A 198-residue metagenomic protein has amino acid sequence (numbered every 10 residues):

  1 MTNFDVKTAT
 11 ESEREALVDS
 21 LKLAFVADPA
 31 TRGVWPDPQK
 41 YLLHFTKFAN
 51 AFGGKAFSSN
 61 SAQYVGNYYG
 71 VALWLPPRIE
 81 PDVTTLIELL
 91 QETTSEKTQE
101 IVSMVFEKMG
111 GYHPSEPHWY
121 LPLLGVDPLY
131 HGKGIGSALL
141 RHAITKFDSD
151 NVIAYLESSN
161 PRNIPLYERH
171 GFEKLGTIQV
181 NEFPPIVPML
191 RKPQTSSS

Functional and structural regions predicted by a protein language model:
M1-E15, Y68: Conserved N-terminal entry element of GNAT/NAT acetyltransferase domains
P38-S61: Active-site rim helix/loop that mediates acceptor-substrate recognition in acyltransferases
G54-W74: Conserved beta-hairpin
V71-G125, H131, N181: Conserved acyl-donor/pantetheine-binding loop and adjacent beta-alpha core of acyl/acetyltransferases and related
P117-Y120, K146-S159: Conserved GNAT acetyl-CoA-binding A-motif
V126, G132-T145, R169: Conserved acetyl-CoA-binding loop-helix of GNAT-fold acetyltransferases
S137, S149-N151, N160-T177, N181: Conserved active-site alpha-helix within GNAT-family acetyltransferase domains
V152-P161, V180-S198: C-terminal "cap" of GNAT-fold acetyltransferases
